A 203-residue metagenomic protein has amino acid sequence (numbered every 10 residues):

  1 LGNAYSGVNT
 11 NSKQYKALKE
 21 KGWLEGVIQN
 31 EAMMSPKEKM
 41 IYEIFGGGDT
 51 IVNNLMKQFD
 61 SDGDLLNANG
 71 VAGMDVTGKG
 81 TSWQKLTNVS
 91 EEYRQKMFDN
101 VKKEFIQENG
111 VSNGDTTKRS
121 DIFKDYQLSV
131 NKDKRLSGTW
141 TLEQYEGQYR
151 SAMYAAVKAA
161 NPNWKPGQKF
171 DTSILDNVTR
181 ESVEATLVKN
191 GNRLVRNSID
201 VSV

Functional and structural regions predicted by a protein language model:
L1-V203: Type III/flagellar secretion export determinants
